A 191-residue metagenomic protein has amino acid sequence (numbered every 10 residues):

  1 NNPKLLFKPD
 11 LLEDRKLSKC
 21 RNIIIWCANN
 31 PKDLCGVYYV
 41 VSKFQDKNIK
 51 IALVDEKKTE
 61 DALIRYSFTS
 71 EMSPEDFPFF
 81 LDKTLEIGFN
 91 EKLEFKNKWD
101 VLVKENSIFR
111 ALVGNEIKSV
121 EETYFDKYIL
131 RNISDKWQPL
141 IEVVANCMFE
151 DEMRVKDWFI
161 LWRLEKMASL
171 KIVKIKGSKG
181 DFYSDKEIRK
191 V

Functional and structural regions predicted by a protein language model:
N1-I23: A broadly used, surface-exposed interaction patch
C20-K32: Acidic beta-strand-to-loop metal/phosphate-binding motif
Y39-I51: A short alpha->loop->secondary-structure connector
Y66-Q138, E142: A conserved mid-domain beta-alpha-beta active-site/ligand-binding segment of alpha/beta enzyme cores
D135-E150, K156: Short acidic, hydrophobic short linear motifs in intrinsically disordered regions
M153-S169: Short amphipathic alpha-helical interaction segments
A168-K179: A short, conserved structural fragment
S178-V191: Short, cationic-aromatic polyanion-contact patches
